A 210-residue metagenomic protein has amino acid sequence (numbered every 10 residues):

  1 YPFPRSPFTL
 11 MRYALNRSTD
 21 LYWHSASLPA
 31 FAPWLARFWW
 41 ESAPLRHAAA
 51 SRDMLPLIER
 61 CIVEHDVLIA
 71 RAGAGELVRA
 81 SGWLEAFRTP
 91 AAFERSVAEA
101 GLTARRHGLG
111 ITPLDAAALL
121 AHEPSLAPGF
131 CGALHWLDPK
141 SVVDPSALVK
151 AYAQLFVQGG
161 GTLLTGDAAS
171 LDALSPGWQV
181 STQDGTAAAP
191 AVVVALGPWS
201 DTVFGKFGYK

Functional and structural regions predicted by a protein language model:
Y1-P33, I58-H65: N-terminal FAD cofactor-binding segment of flavoenzymes
F31-L155: Rossmann-like flavin
F93-E94, V149, S170, W199-D201: Glycine-rich nucleotide phosphate-binding loop and flanking beta-alpha elements of Rossmann-like dinucleotide-binding
A116, G166-S170, Q183: Conserved SAM/SAH-binding loop
A117, S146, G166, P190-A191: Structural detector for helix-capping/boundary residues
H122-C131, D172-Q179, Q183, A187: A short, glycine/Asx- and small/polar-enriched loop/turn that sits immediately N-terminal to a beta-strand
F156-A169: A conserved beta-strand/loop element that lines the FAD pocket in flavoprotein oxidoreductases
A173, S181-K210: Central helical "cap/lid" subdomain
